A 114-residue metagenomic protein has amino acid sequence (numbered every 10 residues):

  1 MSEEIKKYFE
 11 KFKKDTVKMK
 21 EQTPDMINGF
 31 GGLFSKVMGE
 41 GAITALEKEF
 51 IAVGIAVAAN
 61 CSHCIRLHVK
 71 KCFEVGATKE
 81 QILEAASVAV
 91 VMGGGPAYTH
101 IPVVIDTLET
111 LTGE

Functional and structural regions predicted by a protein language model:
M1-E47, T99-E114: Acidic, glycine/proline-rich low-complexity segments that act as flexible tails and inter-domain linkers
K20, A58, S62, V90-G94: Short gly/ser-rich anion-binding loops that grip negatively charged ligand groups
F30, F34, F50-V57, A85-M92: Short alpha-helical scaffolding segments that buttress acidic/His motifs in well-ordered protein cores
G31, A52, R66, K70 (+1 more regions): Predominant activation on well-ordered alpha-helical scaffold segments within soluble catalytic domains
K36-E40, K70, E74, V91: General structural signal for alpha-helix termini and helix-helix connectors
A45-F50, C64: Short connector loops at helix/strand junctions that flank enzyme active sites, especially segments positioning acidic
V57-A86: Mid-chain, well-packed structural core segment of small domains
L83-T107: C-terminal structural segments of small proteins and small subunits
